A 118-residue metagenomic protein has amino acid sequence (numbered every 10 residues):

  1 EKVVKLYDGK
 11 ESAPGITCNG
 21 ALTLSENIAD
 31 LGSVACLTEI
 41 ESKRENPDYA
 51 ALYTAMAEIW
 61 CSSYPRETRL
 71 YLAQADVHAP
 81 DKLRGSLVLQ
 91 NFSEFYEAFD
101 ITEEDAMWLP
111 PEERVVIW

Functional and structural regions predicted by a protein language model:
E1-W118: Zinc-dependent metallohydrolase catalytic domains
